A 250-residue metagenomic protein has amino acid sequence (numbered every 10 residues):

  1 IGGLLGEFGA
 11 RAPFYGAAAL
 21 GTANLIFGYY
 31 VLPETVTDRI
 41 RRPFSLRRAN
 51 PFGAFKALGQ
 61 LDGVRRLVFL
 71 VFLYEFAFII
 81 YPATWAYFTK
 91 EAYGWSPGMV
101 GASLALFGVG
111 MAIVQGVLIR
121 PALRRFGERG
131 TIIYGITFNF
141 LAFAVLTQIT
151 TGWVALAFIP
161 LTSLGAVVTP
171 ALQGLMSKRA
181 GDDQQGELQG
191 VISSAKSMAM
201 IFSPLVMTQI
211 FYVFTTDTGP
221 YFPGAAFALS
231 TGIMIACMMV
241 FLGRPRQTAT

Functional and structural regions predicted by a protein language model:
G6, V114-E128, F211: Helix-to-loop junctions at the C-terminal end of transmembrane segments in multipass secondary transporters
G6-A19, Q209-M234: A membrane-interface helix-boundary motif in multi-pass transporters
G9, V145-I159, V168: Helix-loop junctions at membrane interfaces in 12-TM secondary transporters
A18, G130-V145: Structural signature of the two symmetry-related core transmembrane helices
L25-V31, A228-T250: Multi-pass alpha-helical transporter architecture, strongest for 12-TM Major Facilitator/SLC carriers used
P33-L70, A92: Juxtamembrane intracellular "pre-TM" segments in multi-pass secondary transporters
A83-V100: Short amphipathic helix-loop junctions that connect adjacent transmembrane helices in Major Facilitator Superfamily/SLC
V167-G181: Intracellular juxtamembrane helix-capping segments at the cytosolic ends of symmetry-related transmembrane helices
